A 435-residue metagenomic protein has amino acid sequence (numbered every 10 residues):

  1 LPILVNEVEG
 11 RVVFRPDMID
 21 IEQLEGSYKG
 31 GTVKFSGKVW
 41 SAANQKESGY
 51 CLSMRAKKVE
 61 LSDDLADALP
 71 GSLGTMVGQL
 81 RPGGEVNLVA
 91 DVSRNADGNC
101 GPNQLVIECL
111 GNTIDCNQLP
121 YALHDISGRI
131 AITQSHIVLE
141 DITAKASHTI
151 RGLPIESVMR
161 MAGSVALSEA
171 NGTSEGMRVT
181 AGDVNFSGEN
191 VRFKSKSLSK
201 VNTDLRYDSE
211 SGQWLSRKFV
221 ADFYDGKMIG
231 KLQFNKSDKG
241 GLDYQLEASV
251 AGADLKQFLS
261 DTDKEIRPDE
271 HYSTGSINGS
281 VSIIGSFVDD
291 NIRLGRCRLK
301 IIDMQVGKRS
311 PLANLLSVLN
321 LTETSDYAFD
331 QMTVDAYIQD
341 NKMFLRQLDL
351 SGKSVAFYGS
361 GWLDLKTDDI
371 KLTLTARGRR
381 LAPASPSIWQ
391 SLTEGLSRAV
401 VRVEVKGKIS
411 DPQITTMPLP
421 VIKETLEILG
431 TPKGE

Functional and structural regions predicted by a protein language model:
I3-V13, M18, Q23-D91, Q104-D115 (+5 more regions): Small-residue helix/turn framework positions
N99-C100: Peripheral terminal and inter-domain segments
P412-E435: Gram-negative outer-membrane assembly/targeting C-terminal domains
